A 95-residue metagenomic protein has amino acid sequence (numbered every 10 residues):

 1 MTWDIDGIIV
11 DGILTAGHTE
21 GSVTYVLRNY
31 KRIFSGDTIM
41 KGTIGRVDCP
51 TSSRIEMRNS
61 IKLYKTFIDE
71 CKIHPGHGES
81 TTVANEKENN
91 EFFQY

Functional and structural regions predicted by a protein language model:
M1-G7: Short acidic-hydrophobic surface loop/beta-edge motif
I9-L14, T19-Y95: Metallo-beta-lactamase
